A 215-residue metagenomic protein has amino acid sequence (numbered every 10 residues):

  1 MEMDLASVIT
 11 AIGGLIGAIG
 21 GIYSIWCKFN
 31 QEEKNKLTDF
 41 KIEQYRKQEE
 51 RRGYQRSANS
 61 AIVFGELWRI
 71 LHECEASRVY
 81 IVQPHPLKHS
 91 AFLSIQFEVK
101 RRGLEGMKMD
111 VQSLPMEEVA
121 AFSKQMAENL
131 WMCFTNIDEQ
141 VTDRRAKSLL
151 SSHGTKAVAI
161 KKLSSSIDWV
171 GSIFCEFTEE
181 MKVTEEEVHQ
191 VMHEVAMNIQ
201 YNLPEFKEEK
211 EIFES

Functional and structural regions predicted by a protein language model:
M1-Q55: Membrane-aqueous junction of the first/signal-anchor transmembrane helix in small integral membrane proteins
R56-I95: Helix-loop-beta substructure at the N-terminus of cytosolic sensory domains that couple signal/ligand detection
N59-L67, E117-V119, V188-V195: Well-ordered, non-membrane alpha-helical segments in soluble/globular domains
L87-L93, G103-M107, S166-W169: Short, solvent-exposed loop/turn segments that connect beta-strands within catalytic domains and beta-strand-rich
K88, E139-V141, T178-V183: Short acidic, S/G/P-rich loop/turn micro-motifs used as interaction or catalytic elements
V99-K156: Regulatory sensory and allosteric helical modules in signal-transduction proteins and certain transcription factors
K156-S164: A short, aliphatic-rich beta-strand micro-motif
V170-S215: Juxtadomain coupling helices with adjacent low-complexity linkers
